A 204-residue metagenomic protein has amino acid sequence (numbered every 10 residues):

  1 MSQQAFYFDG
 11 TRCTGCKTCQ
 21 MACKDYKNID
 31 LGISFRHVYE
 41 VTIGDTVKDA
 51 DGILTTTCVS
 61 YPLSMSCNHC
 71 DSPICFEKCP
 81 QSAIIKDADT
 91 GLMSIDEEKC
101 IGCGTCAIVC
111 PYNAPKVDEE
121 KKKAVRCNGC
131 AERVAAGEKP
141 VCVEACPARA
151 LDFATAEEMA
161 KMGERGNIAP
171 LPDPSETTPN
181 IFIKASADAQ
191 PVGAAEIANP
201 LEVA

Functional and structural regions predicted by a protein language model:
M1-A204: Non-ligating segments of multi-cofactor redox enzymes
